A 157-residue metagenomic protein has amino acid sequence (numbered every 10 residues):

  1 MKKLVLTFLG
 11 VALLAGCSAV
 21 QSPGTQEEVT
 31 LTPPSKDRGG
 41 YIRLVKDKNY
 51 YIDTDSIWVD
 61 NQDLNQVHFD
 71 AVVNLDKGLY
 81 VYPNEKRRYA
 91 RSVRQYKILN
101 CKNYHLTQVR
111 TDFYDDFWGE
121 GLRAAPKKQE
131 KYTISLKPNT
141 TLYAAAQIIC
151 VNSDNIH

Functional and structural regions predicted by a protein language model:
M1-C17: Sec-dependent bacterial lipoprotein signal peptides
S18-Q95, N100-H157: N-terminal secretory-pathway/extracellular module detecting exported/lumenal segments and adjacent signal-anchor/first
